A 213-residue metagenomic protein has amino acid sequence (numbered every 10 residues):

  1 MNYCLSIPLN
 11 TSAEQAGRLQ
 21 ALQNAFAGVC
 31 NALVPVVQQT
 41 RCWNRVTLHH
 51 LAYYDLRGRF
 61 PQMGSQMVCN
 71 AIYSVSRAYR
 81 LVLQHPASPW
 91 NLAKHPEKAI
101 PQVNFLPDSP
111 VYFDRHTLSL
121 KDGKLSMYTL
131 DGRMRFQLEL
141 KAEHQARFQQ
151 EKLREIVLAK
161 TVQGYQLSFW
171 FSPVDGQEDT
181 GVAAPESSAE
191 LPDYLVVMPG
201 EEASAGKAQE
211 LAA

Functional and structural regions predicted by a protein language model:
M1-A213: Nucleic-acid substrate recognition interfaces
